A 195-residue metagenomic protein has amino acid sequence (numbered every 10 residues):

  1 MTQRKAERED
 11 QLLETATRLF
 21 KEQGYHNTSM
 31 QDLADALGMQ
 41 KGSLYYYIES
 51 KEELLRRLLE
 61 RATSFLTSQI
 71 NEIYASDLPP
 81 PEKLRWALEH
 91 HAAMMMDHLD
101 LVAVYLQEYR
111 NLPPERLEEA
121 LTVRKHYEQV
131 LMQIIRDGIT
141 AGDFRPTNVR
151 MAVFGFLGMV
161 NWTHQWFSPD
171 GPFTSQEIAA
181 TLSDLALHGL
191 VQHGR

Functional and structural regions predicted by a protein language model:
M1-E7, G194-R195: N-terminal intrinsically disordered/low-complexity leader segments
R8, K51, L58, A62-L66 (+7 more regions): Hydrophobic/aromatic residues within well-ordered alpha-helical segments
Q11, T15, L19-E53, R57: Helix-turn-helix
E22-H26, S76-D77, H98, A141-G142: Short coil/turn segments at alpha/beta junctions that flank glycine-rich nucleotide-binding fingerprints
R57, N71-D100, A152-F156: Hydrophobic alpha-helical connector segments
S64-N71, E115-T140, R150-F154, A180: Amphipathic alpha-helical packing segments from all-alpha helical-bundle domains
K83, M96-E115, Q165, P169: Amphipathic alpha-helical segments used for helix-helix packing
H90-A93, D97, Q129-D137, M159 (+2 more regions): C-terminal peripheral helix-coil segments that are non-catalytic and often amphipathic
